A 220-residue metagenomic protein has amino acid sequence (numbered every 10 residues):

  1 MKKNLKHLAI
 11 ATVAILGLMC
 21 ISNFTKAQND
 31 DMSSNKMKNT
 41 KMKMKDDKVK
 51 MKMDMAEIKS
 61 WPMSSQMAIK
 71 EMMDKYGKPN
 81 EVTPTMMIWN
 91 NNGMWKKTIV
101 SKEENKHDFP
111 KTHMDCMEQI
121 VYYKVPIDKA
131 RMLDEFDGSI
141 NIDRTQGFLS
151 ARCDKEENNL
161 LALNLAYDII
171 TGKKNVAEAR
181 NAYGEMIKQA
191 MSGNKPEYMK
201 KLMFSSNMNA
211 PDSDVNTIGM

Functional and structural regions predicted by a protein language model:
K2-A11: Bacterial N-terminal signal peptides that target proteins for export
A11-C20: Bacterial N-terminal signal peptides
I21-N23, A68: Generic detector of short, well-ordered, non-transmembrane alpha-helical segments enriched in hydrophobic residues
N23-M55: Sec-dependent signal peptide cleavage junction
M53-M220: Non-cytosolic coordination micro-motifs
